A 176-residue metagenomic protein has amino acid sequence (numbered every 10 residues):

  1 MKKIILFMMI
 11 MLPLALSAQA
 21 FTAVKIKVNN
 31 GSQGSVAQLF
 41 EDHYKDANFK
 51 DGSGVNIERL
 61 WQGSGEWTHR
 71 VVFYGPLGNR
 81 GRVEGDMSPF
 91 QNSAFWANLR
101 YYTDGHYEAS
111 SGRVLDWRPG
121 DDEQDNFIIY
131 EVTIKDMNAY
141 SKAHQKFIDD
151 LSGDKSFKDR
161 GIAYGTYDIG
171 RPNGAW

Functional and structural regions predicted by a protein language model:
M1-I4, Q91: Non-cleavable N-terminal signal-anchor transmembrane helices
K3-L16: Sec-dependent N-terminal signal peptides
A18-W176: Short S/T/G/P-rich N-terminal loop/turn motif that feeds into the first structured element of a domain
